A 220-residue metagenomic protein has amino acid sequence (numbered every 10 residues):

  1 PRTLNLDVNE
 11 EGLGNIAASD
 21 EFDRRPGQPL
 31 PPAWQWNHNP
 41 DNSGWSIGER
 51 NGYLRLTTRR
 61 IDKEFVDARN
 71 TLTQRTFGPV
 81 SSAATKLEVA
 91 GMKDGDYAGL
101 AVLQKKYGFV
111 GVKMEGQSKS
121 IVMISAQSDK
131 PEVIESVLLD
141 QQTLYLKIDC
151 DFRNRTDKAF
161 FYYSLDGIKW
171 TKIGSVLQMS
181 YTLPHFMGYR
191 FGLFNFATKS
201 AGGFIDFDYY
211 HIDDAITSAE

Functional and structural regions predicted by a protein language model:
P1-E220: Extracellular glycan-recognition regions
